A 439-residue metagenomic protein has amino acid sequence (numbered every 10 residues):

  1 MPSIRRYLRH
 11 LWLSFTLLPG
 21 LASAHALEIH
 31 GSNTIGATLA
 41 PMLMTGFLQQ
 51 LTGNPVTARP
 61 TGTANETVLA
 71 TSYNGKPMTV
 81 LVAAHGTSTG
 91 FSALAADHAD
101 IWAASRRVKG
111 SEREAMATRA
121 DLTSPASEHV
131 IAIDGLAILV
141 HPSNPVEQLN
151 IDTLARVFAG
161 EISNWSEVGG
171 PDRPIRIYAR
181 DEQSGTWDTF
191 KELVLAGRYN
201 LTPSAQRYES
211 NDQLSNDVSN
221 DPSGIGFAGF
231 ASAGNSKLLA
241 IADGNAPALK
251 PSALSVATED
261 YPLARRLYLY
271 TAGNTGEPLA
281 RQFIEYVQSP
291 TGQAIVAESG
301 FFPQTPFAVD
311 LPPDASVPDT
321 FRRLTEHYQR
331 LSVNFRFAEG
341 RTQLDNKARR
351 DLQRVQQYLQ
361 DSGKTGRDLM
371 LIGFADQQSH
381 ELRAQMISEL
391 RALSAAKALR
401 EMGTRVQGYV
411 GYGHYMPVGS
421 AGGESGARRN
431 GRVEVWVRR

Functional and structural regions predicted by a protein language model:
M1-Y7: N-terminal secretory signal peptides that target proteins for export/translocation
R9-G20: Bacterial N-terminal signal peptides
A24-R341, N346-R350, Q356-Q360, S425-R429 (+1 more regions): Flexible loop/hinge segments at secondary-structure junctions
H25, P222-S223, T365-R367, R405: Short coil/turn segments at beta-strand junctions that form active-site/ligand-binding loops
S236, L369, V406-Q407: Hydrophobic anchor at the start of a short beta-strand that flanks the dinucleotide cofactor-binding loop
F337-A338, L371-D376: Short loop/turn segments at strand-loop or loop-helix junctions that form parts of catalytic or ligand-binding pockets
Q357-S362, R367-I372: Conserved C-terminal helix/tail region of periplasmic/extracytoplasmic solute-binding proteins
K364, F374-R439: Periplasmic OmpA-like peptidoglycan-binding domain that tethers envelope proteins to the cell wall
